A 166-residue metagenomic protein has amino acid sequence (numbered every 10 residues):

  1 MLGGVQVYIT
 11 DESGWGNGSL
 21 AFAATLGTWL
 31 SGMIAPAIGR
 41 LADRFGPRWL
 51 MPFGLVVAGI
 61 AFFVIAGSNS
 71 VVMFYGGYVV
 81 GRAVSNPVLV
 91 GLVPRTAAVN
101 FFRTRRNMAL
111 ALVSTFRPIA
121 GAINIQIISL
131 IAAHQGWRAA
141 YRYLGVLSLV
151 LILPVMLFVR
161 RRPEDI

Functional and structural regions predicted by a protein language model:
L2-G32: Extracellular/periplasmic helix-loop-helix junction of adjacent transmembrane segments in MFS-like secondary
F22-W29, A111-I119: Transmembrane alpha-helical cores of Major Facilitator Superfamily
T28-P36, G121-A122: Residue-level signature of mid-helix packing/kink "hotspots" within the transmembrane helices of 12-pass Major
M33-V72: Conserved MFS/SLC helix-loop-helix module at the cytosolic interface between two early adjacent transmembrane helices
A61, V72-L89: Hydrophobic core of transmembrane alpha-helices in multi-pass small-molecule transporters, especially MFS/SLC-type
N86-F102: Intracellular juxtamembrane helix-capping segments at the cytosolic ends of symmetry-related transmembrane helices
V113-E164: Helix-loop-helix hairpin linking two adjacent transmembrane segments in secondary transporters
